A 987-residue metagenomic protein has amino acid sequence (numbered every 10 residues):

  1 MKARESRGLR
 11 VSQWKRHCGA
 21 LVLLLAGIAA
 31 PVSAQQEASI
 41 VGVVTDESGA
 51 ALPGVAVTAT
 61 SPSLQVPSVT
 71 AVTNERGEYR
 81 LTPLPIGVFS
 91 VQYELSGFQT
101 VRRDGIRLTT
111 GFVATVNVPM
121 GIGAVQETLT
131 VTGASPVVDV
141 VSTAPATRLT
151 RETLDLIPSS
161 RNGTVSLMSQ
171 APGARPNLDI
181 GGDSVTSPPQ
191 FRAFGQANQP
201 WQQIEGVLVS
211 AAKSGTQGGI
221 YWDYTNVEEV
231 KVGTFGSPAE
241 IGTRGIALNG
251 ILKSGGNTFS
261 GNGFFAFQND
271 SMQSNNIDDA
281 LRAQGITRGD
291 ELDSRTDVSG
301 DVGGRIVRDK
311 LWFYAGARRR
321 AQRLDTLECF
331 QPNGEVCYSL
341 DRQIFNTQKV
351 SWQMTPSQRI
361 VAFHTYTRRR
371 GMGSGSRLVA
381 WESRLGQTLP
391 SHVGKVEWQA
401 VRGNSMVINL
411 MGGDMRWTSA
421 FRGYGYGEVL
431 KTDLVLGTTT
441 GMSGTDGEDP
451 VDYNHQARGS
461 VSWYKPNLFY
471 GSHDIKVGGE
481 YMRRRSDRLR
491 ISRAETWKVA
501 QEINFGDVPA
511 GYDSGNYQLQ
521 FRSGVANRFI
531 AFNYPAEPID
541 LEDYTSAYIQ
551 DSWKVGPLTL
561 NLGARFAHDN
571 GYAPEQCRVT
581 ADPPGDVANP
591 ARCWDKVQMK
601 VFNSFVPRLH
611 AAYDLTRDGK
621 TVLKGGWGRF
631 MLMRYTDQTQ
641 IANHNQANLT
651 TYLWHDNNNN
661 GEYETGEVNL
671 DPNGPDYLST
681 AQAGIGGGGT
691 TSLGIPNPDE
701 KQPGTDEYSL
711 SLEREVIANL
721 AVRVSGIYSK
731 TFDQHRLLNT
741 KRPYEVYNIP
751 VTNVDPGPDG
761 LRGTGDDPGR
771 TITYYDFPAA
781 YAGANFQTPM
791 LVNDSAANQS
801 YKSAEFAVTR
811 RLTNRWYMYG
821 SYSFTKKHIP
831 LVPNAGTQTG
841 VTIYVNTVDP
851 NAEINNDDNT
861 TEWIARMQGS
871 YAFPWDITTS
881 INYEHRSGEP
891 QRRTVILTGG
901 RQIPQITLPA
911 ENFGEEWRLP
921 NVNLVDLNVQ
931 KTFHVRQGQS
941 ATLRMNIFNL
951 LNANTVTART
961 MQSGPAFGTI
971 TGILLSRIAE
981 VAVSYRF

Functional and structural regions predicted by a protein language model:
L21-T150: Periplasm-facing N-terminal accessory domains of Gram-negative outer-membrane beta-barrel systems
P67, N333-C337, Y470-D618, T665 (+1 more regions): Signature of Gram-negative outer-membrane beta-barrel scaffolds
V72-N74, F98-G256, Q273, A280-E291 (+3 more regions): Periplasmic N-terminal accessory/gating domains of Gram-negative outer-membrane beta-barrel systems
N177, E575-V606, H610-V792, P904-T907 (+2 more regions): Solvent-exposed loop/turn elements at secondary-structure boundaries
S260, D290-R370, G386-D414, R565 (+1 more regions): Transmembrane beta-barrel wall of Gram-negative outer-membrane proteins
R342, T355-Q550, N589-P590, G972: Replace "related TpsB outer-membrane translocases also match" with "some related outer-membrane beta-barrels such as
D569, R723-R893: Gram-negative outer-membrane beta-barrel transporters
M633, N719, D733, L737 (+2 more regions): C-terminal beta-signal and adjacent terminal beta-strands/loops of Gram-negative outer-membrane beta-barrel proteins
